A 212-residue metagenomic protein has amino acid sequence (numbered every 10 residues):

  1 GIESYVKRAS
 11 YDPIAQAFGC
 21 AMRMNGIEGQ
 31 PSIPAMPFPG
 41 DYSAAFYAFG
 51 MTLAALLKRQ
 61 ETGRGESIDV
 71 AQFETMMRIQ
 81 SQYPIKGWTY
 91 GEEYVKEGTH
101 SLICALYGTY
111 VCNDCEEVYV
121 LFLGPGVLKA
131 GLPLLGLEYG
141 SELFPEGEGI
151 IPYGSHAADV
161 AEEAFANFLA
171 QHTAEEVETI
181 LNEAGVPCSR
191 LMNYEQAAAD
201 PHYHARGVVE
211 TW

Functional and structural regions predicted by a protein language model:
G1-V118, F122-L123, P133: Active-site-adjacent "lid/gating" segments in soluble enzymes
V6, P152-S155, D200-H204: Short secondary-structure transition/capping segments
M76, E148, A197-A198: Short secondary-structure capping/turn micro-motifs that flank functional sites
G87-V95, L135, L143-F144, D200-W212: Short, surface-exposed loop/helix-turn segments at secondary-structure junctions that function as lids/hinges flanking
L106-A184, C188: Aromatic-enriched alpha-helical interface/lid elements that frame and gate functional surfaces
N182-W212: A glycine-rich dinucleotide-binding beta-alpha-beta segment and adjacent secondary-structure elements that constitute
